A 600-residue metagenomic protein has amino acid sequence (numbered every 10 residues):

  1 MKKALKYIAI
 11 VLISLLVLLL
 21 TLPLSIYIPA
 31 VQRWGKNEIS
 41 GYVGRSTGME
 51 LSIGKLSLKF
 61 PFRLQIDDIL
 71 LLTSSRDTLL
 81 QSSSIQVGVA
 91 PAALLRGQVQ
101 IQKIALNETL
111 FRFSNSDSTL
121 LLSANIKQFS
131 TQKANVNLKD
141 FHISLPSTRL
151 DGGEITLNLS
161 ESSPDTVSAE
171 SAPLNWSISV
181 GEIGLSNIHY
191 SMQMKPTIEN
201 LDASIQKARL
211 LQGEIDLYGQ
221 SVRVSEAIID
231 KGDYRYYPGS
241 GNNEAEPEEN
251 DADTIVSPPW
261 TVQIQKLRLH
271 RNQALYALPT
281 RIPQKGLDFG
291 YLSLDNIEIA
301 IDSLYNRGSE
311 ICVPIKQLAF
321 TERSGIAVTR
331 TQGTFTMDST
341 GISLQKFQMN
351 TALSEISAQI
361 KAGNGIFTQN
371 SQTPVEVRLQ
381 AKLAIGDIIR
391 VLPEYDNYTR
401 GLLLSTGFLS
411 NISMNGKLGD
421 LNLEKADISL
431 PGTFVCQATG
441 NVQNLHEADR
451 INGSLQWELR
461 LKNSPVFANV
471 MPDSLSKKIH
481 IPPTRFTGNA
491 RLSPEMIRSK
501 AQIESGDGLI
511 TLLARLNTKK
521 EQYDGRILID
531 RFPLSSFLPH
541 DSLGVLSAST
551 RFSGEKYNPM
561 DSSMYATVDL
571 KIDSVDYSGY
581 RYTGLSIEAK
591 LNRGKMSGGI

Functional and structural regions predicted by a protein language model:
M1-G48: N-terminal type II signal-anchor transmembrane helix that functions as the membrane-insertion/stop-transfer segment
S46, S75-G88, D117-T131, S144-L145 (+18 more regions): Amphipathic hydrophobic-ligand
K55-S160, S171-S240, D253-A274, D295-K316 (+4 more regions): Flexible beta-edge/linker motif
F111-S114, K195, F532-S536, D573-Y577: Sequence/structural signature of outer-membrane beta-barrel proteins
D151, D230, L318, M349-N350 (+7 more regions): Outer-membrane beta-barrel pore domains and translocons
L157-L159, Y236-P238, I356, I388-L392 (+7 more regions): Outer-membrane beta-barrel proteins
S225, V375-V377, G453, S499 (+3 more regions): Transmembrane beta-strands of outer-membrane beta-barrel proteins
P314-L318, G341-Q348, L421-I428, E495-I503 (+3 more regions): Transmembrane beta-strand segments that form the barrel wall of outer-membrane beta-barrel proteins
